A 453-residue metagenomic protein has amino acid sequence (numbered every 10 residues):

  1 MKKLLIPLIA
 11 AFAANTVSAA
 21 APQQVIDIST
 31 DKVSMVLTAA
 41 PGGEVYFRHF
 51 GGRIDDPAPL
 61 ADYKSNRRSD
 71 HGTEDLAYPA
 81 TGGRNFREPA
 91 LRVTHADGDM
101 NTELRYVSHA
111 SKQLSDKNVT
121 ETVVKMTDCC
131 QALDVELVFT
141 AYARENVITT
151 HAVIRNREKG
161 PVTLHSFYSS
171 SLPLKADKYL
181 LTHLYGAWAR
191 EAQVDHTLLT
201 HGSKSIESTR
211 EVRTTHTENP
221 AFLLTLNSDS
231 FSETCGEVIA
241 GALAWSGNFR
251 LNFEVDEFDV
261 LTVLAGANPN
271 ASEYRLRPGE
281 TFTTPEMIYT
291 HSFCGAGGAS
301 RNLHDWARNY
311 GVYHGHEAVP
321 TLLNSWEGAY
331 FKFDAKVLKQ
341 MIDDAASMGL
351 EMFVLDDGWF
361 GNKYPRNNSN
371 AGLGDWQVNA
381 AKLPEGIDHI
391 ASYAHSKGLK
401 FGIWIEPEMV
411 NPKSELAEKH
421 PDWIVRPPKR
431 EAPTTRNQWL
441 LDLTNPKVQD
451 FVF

Functional and structural regions predicted by a protein language model:
L4-A13: Sec-dependent N-terminal signal peptides
A14-S18: N-terminal signal peptide c-region/cleavage motif recognized by signal peptidases
A20-V25, E257-R277: Short acidic, Pro/Gly- and aromatic-enriched capping/linker segments at domain boundaries
A21-I28, V33-V36, E44-E254, N270: Polysaccharide-binding surfaces and accessory modules of carbohydrate-active proteins
K32, A39, A152, H165-Y168 (+3 more regions): Glycine-rich, histidine-containing beta strand-loop boundary motifs that form or position
D99-Y106, Y274-F293: Short Pro-Gly-centered flexible turn/kink motifs
Y142, E286-P320, E327: Terminal connector regions
H314-F453: Aromatic-lined carbohydrate-binding/catalytic grooves of carbohydrate-active enzymes
